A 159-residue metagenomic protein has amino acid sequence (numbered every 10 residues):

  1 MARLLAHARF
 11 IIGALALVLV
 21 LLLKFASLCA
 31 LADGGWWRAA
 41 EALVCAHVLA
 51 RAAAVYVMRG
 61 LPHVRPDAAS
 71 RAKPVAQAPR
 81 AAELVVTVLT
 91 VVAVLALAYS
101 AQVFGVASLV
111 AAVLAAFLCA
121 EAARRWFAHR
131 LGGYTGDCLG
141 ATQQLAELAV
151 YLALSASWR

Functional and structural regions predicted by a protein language model:
M1-G34, A42, A81-A96, Q143-R159: Multi-pass membrane catalytic core of lipid/isoprenoid biosynthesis enzymes
L5, A52-V88: Solvent-exposed interhelical
A6-F10, G35, A39, L43 (+6 more regions): Membrane-helix interfacial "entry" motifs
G13-L17, M58, A112: Alpha-helical transmembrane segments of multi-pass integral membrane proteins
A30-V44, V91-R125: Transmembrane helix-loop-helix
A32-D33, R59-D67, Y99-V103, H129-G133 (+1 more regions): Transmembrane helix-loop junctions in multipass membrane proteins, especially transporters and channels
V44-L61, F117-F127: Transmembrane alpha-helical segments that form the membrane-embedded catalytic/substrate-channel core of multi-pass
A122-A149: Interfacial loop-to-transmembrane junctions
